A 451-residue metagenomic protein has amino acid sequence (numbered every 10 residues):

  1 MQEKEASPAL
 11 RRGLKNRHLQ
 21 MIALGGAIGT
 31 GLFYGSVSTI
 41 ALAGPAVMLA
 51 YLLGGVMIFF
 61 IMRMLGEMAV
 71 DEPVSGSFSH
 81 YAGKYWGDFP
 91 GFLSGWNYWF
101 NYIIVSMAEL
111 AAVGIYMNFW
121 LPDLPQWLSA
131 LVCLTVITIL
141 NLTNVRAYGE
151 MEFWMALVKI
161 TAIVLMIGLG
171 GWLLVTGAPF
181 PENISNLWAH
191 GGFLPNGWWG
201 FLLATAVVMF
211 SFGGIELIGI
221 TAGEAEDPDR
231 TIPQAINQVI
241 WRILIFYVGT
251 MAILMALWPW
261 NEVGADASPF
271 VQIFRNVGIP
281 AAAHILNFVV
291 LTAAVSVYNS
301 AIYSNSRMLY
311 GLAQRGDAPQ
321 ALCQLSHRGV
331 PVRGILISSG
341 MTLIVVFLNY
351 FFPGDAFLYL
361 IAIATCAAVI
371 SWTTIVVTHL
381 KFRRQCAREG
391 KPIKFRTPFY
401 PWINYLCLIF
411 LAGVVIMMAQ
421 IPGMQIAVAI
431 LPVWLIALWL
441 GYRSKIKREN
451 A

Functional and structural regions predicted by a protein language model:
M1-E3, H80-G83, L110-A130, A162-L165 (+5 more regions): Helix-loop-helix connectors at the membrane interface of multi-pass transporters/channels
M1-G35, A41-A46, L52, I58-R63 (+5 more regions): Membrane-interface "cap" regions at the ends of multi-pass membrane proteins
E3-L10, V47-M48, P125, L157-F288: Helix-loop-helix junctions that connect adjacent transmembrane segments in multi-pass membrane transporters
R11, Y34-S129, C133, V239-G249 (+1 more regions): Extracellular loop-to-transmembrane helix junctions
V74, N97-A112, V207, F212-A225 (+3 more regions): Membrane-helix boundary/coupling elements in multi-pass transport proteins
H80-G83, G87, F119, A235-A301 (+1 more regions): TM-loop-TM module centered on a large, flexible mid-protein loop between adjacent transmembrane helices in multi-pass
G114, W127-E182, G213, I236-I240 (+3 more regions): Membrane-interface loop-to-helix entry segments
W154, A321-V332, V369-P422, A451: C-terminal membrane-solvent junction of multi-pass transporters and transport-like membrane proteins
